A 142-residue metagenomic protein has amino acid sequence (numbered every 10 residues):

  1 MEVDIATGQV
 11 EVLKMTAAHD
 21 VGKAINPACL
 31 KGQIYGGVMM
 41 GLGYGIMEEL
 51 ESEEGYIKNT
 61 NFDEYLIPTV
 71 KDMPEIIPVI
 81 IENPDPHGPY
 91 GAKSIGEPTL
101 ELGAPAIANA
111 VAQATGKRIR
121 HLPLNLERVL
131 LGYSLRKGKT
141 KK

Functional and structural regions predicted by a protein language model:
M1-K142: C-terminal catalytic domains of large/alpha subunits in multi-subunit enzymes
